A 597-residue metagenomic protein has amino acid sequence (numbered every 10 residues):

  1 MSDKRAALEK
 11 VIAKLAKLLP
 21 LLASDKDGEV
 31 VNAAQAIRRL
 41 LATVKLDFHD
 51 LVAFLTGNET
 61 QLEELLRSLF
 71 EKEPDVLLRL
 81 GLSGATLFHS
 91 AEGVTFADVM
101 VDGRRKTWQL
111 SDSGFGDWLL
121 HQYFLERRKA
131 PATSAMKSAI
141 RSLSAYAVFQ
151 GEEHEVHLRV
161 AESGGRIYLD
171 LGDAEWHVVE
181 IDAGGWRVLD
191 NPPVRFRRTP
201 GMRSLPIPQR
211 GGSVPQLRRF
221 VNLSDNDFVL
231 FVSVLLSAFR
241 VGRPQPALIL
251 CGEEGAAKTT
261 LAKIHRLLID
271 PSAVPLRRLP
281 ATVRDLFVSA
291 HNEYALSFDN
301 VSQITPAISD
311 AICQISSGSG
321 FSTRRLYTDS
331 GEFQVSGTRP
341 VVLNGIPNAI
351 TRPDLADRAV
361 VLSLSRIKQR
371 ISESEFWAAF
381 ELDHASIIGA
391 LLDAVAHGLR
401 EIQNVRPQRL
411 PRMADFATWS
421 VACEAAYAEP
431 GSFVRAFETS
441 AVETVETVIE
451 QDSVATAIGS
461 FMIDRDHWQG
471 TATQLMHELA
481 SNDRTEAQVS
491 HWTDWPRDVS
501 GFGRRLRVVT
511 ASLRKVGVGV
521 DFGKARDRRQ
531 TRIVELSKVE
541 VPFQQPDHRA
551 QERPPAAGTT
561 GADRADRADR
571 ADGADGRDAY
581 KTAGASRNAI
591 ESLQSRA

Functional and structural regions predicted by a protein language model:
M1-L66: Long, compositionally biased terminal regions
K72, A85-K106, G114-Q122, F298 (+2 more regions): DNA transaction DNA-binding modules
G103, L110-N226, A349: Segments of Walker-type
A183-N292, F416: P-loop NTPase catalytic core of nucleic-acid-dependent motor ATPases
D270, S309-F333: Conserved catalytic/switch belt of AAA+ P-loop NTPases
L286-S289, R325-L343: AAA+/SF3 P-loop NTPase mechanochemical coupling elements
H291-G320: Conserved P-loop NTPase "ATPase switch" module shared by AAA+ and STAND
T351-K368: A short helix-turn-beta junction within AAA+ P-loop NTPase domains corresponding to the substrate/partner-engaging
